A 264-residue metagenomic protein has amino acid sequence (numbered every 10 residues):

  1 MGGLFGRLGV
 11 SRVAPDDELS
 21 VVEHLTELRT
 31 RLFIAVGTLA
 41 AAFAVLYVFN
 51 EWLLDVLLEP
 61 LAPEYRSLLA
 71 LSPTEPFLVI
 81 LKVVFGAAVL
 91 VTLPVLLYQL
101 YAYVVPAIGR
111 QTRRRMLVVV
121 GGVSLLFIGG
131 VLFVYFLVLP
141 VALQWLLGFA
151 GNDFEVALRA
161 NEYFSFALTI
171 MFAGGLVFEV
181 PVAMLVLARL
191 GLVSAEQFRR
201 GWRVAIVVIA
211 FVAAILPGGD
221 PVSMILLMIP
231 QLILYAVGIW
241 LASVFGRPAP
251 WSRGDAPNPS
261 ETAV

Functional and structural regions predicted by a protein language model:
M1-V264: Membrane topogenic/interface segments and analogous intrinsically disordered interaction regions
